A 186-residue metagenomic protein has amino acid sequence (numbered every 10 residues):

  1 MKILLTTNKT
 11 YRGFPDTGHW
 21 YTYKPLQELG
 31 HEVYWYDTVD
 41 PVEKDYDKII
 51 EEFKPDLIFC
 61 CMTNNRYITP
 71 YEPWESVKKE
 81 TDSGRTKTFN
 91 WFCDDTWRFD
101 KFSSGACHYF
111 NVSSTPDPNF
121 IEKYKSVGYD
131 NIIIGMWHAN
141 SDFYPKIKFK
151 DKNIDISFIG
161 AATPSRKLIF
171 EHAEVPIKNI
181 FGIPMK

Functional and structural regions predicted by a protein language model:
M1-F53, C60-P73, S104, H108-K186: Nucleotide-sugar donor-binding catalytic core of glycosyltransferases
D40, D94-W97: Short gly/ser/thr-rich secondary-structure transition/capping motifs
I58-F59, F89: Short, conserved beta-strand segments within well-ordered enzyme catalytic domains that often line or immediately flank
S76: Active-site surface patch of divalent metal-dependent phosphodiester/phosphate bond hydrolases
E80-D95: Active-site proximal beta-strand in glycosyltransferases
